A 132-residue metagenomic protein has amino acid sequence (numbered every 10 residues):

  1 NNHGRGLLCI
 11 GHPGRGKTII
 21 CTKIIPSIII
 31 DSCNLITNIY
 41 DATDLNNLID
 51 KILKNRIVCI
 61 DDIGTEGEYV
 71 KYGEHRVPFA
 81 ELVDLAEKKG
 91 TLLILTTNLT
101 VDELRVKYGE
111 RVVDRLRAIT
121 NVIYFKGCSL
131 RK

Functional and structural regions predicted by a protein language model:
N1-G4: Phosphate-binding P-loop
C9: Hydrophobic anchor at the beta1->P-loop junction of P-loop NTPases
P13: The conserved Walker
K17: Conserved lysine of the Walker
I20, I24: Hydrophobic positions on the alpha1 helix immediately C-terminal to the Walker A/P-loop
P26-E66: AAA+/P-loop NTPase substrate/partner-engagement loops
T65-K132: Replace "adjacent to P-loop NTPase cores in ATP/GTP-dependent enzymes" with "adjacent to NTP-binding cores
